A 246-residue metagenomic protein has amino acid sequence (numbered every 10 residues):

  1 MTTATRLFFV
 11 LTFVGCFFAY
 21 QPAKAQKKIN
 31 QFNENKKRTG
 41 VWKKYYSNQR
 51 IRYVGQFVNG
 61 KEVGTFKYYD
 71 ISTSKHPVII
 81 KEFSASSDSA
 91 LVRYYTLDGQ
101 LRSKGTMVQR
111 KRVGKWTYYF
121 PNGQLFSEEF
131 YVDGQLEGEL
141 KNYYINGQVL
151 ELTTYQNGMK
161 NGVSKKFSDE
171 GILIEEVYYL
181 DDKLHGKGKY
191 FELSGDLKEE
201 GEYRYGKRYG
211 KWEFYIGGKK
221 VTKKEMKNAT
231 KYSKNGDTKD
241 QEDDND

Functional and structural regions predicted by a protein language model:
M1-I29: Bacterial Sec-dependent N-terminal signal peptides
Y20-D246: Glycine/tyrosine- and acidic-biased, solvent-exposed loop/turn segments at the edges of beta-strands
